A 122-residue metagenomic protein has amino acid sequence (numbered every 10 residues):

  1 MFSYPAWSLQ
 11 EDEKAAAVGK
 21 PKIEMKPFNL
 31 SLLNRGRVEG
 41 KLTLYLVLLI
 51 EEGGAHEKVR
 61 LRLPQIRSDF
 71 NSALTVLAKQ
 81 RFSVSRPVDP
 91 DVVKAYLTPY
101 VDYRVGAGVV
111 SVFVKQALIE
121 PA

Functional and structural regions predicted by a protein language model:
M1-A122: Flexible, low-complexity charged segments
